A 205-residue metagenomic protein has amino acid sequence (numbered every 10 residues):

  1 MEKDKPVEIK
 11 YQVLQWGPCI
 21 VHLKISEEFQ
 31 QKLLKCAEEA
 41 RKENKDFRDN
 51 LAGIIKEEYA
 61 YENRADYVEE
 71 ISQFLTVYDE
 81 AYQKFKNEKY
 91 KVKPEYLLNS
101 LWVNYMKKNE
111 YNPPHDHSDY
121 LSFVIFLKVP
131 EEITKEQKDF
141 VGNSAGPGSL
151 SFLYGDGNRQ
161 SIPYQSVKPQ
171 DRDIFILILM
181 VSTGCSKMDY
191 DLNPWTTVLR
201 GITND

Functional and structural regions predicted by a protein language model:
M1-P94, S100-W102, M106-N112: Non-heme Fe(II)/2-oxoglutarate
K3-Q12, F85, W102, V167-L177 (+2 more regions): Non-catalytic cap/lid and distal C-terminal segments of serine-dependent acyl enzymes
W16-P18, Y96, S118-Y120, P147 (+1 more regions): A general secondary-structure signal for short beta-strands and their flanking turns/coil in non-transmembrane regions
L33-A37, F126, W195: Short, Φ-rich (hydrophobic/aromatic) sequence segments
F74-Q83, Q160-S161, Q165-D171, T183 (+2 more regions): Hydrophobic, well-ordered secondary-structure segments that either form specific early membrane-associated helices used
N99-I176, M180: Catalytic core of non-heme Fe(II) oxygenases with the double-stranded beta-helix
S122-I125, I174-L177, D191-D205: A short hydrophobic beta-strand segment most commonly corresponding to one strand of the jelly-roll/cupin
T134-D139, C185-D191: Short conserved catalytic/interaction loops centered on acidic-Pro-aromatic/His motifs
